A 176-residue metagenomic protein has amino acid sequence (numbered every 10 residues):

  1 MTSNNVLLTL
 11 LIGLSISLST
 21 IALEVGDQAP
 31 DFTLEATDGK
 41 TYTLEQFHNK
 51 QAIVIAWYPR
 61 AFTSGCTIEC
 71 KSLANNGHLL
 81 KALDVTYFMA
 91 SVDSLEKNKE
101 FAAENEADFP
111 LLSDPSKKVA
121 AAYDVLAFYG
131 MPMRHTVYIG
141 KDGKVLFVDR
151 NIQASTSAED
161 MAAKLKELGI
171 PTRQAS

Functional and structural regions predicted by a protein language model:
M1-L8: Bacterial N-terminal signal peptides that target proteins for export
T9-S17: Bacterial N-terminal signal peptides
S19-E45: N-terminal "domain-start" segment that seeds a small globular fold
A29-P30, A52, M133-H135: Short loop/turn microsegments at loop-to-beta-strand junctions
E45-T67: Short active-site neighborhood of thiol/selenol oxidoreductases, capturing the structured segment around
T67-N105, S116-A121: Structural microenvironment flanking redox-active thiols in thiol-disulfide oxidoreductases
A107-F109, A127-V137: Structural micro-motif
P132-S176: Thiol-/selenol-based redox modules, centered on thioredoxin-like and closely related oxidoreductase domains
